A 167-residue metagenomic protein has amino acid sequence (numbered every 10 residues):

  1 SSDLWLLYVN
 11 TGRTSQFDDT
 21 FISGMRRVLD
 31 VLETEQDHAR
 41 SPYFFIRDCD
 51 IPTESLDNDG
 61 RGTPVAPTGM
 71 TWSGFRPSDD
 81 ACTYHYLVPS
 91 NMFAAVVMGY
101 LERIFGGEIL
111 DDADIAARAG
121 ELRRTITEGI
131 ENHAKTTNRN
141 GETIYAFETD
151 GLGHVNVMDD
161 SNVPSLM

Functional and structural regions predicted by a protein language model:
L4, G24-R27, L166: Hydrophobic cores of alpha-helical transmembrane segments in multi-pass integral membrane proteins
L4-Q16, S78-T83: Short acidic, glycine/Ser/Thr-rich loop/turn "cap" segments at secondary-structure junctions
W5-Y8, A95, G99-E102, R123: Heptad-repeat amphipathic alpha-helical coiled-coil interaction surface used for oligomerization/assembly
Y8-R26, F105-R124: Structural helix-adjacent loops and short alpha-helical linkers that scaffold large soluble proteins
I22-L29, N91, A95-M98: Hydrophobic, well-ordered secondary-structure segments
D30-M92, L110, A116-M167: Extended ligand-binding clefts on enzyme/binding-domain cores
L101, F105, P164-M167: Short acidic (Asp/Glu) and glycine-rich catalytic loops that position anionic groups and cofactors
